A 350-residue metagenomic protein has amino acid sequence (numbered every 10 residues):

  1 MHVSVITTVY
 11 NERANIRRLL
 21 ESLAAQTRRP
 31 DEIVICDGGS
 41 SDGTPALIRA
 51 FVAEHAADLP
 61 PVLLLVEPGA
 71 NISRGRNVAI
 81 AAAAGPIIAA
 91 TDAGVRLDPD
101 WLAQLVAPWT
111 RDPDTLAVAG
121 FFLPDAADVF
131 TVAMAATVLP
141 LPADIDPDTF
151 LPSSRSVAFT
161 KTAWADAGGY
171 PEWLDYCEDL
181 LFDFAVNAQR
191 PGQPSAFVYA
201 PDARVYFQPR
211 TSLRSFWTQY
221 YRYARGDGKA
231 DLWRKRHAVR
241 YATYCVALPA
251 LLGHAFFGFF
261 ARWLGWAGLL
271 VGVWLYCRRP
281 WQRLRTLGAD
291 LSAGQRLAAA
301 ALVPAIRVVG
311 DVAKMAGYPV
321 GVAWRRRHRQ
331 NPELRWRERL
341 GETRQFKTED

Functional and structural regions predicted by a protein language model:
E21-P30: Short, acidic, metal-binding catalytic loop of nucleotide-sugar glycosyltransferases
R29, D37-A46, V95: A conserved acidic beta->alpha catalytic loop
G43, A93-P108, F184: Acidic donor-binding/catalytic loop of UDP-sugar-dependent glycosyltransferases, especially processive GT2
E67-A83, Q104: Glycine-rich, basic loop-to-helix element that forms the pyrophosphate-binding segment of sugar-nucleotide handling
I88: Short aromatic/hydrophobic "clamp" motif used to bind/position activated sugar donors
D100-F130, P194: Conserved donor NDP-sugar-binding/catalytic core segment of glycosyltransferases
P171-R234: Catalytic donor/gating beta->alpha subdomain of glycosyltransferases that bind UDP-sugars
V246-W324: Membrane-embedded multi-pass helical conduit in multi-pass membrane proteins, especially envelope-biosynthetic
